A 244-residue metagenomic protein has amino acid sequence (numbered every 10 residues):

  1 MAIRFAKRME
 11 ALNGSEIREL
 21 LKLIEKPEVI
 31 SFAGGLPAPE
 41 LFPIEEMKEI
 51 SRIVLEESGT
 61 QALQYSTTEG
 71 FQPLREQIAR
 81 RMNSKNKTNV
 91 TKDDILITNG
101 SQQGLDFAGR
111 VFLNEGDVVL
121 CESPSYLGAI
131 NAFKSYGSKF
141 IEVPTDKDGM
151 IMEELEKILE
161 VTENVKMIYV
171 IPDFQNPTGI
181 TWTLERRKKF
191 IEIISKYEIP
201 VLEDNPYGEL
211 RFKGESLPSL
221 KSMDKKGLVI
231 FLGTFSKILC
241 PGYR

Functional and structural regions predicted by a protein language model:
A2-Y65, P73, R80: N-terminal "arm"/small-domain region of PLP-dependent enzymes with the aminotransferase-like
P37, P206-Y207: Catalytic metal-binding/acid-base residues of hydrolase active sites
E56, Q61-E198, L202, G208-I230 (+1 more regions): Conserved core of the PLP fold type I
I238-C240: Short glycine/serine/proline-enriched coil/turn segments at secondary-structure junctions
G242-R244: Short, intrinsically disordered, charge-balanced linker/junction segments flanking boundaries in proteins
